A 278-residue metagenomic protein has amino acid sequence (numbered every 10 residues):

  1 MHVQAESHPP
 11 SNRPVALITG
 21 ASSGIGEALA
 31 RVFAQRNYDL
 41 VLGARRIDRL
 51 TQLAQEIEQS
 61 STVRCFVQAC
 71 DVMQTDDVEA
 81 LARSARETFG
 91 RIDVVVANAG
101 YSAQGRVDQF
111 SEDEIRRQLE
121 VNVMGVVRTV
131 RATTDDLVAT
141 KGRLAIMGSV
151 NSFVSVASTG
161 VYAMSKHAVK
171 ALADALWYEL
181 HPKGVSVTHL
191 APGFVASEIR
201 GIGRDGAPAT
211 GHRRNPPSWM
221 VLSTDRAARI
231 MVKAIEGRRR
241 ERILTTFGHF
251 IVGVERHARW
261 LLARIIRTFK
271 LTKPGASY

Functional and structural regions predicted by a protein language model:
S22-S23: Conserved glycine-rich cofactor-binding loop
R36-L53: Conserved glycine-rich Rossmann-like NAD(P)H-binding loop of the short-chain dehydrogenase/reductase
A69-A80, E112: The beta1-alpha1 cofactor-binding region of Rossmann-like NAD(H)/NADP(H)-dependent oxidoreductases
R106-V107, S111-R116: Substrate-binding pocket helix/loop in short-chain dehydrogenase/reductase
V130, S165: Active-site helix of classical SDR
S149: Residue(s) in the substrate-gating loop at a strand-loop-helix junction that position the organic substrate next
P182-T246: SDR active-site lid
